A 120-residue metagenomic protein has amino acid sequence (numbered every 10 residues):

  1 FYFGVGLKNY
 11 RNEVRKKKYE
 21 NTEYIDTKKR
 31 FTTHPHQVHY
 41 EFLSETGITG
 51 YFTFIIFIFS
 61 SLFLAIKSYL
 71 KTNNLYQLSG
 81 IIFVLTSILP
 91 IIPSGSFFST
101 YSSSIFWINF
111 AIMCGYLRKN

Functional and structural regions predicted by a protein language model:
F1-T46: Long extracytoplasmic/lumenal interhelical loops at the membrane interface of multi-pass membrane proteins
F3-V5, T46-T49, P93, F110: Short glycine-rich loop/turn motifs that provide flexible caps or phosphate-binding loops at active sites
L7-R11, G50-T53, F97-F98, C114: Short, flexible micro-motifs
V14-R15, Y19-E23, S60-A65, I108-N109 (+1 more regions): A short hydrophobic/aromatic micro-motif that marks alpha-helical segments and, especially, helix-coil
H36, Y40, T53, F97-Y101: Membrane-embedded glycan-lipid processing machinery
E45-I88: Hydrophobic transmembrane alpha-helices and their immediate junctions
F57, G80-I92, S96-N120: Transmembrane alpha-helices of multi-pass inner-membrane enzymes
